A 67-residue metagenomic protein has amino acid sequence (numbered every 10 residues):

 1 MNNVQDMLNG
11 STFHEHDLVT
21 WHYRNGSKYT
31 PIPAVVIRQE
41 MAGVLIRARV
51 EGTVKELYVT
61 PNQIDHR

Functional and structural regions predicted by a protein language model:
M1-L18, H22: Mixed-charge, Lys/Arg-rich low-complexity intrinsically disordered regions
E15-H66: Basic/aromatic-rich interaction segments and small domains that mediate binding to polyanionic partners
